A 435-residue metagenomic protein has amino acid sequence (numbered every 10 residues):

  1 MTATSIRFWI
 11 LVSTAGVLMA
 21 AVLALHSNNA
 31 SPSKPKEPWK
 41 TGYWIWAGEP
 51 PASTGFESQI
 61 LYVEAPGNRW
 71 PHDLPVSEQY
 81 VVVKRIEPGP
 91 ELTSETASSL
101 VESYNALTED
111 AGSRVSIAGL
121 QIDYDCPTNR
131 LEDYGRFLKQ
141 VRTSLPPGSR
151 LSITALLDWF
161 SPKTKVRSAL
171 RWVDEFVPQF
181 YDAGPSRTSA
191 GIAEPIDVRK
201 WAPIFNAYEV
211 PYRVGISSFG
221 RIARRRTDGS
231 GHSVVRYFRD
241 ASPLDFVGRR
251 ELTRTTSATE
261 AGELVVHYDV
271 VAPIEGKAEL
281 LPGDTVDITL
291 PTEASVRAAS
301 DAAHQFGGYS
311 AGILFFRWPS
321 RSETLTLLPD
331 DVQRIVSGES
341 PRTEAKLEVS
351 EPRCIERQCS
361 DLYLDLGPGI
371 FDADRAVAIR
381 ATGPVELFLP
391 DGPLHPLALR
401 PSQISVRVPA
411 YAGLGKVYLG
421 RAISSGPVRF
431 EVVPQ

Functional and structural regions predicted by a protein language model:
M1-G16: N-terminal Sec-pathway targeting helices
A20-K36: Membrane-interface motif at the C-terminal end of an N-terminal transmembrane signal
P35-A47, E64-V173: Chitinase-like catalytic core of GlcNAc-active glycosidases
R69-P71, A97-E109, G135-R142, P195-F205 (+2 more regions): Generic structural signal for well-ordered alpha-helices, preferentially at hydrophobic/aromatic core positions
K139-V247: Substrate-binding surface in catalytic domains of secreted glycosidases
F219, T227-P341: Substrate-binding cleft of secreted/luminal carbohydrate-active enzymes
Q358-P368: Short, well-ordered beta-strand segments enriched in hydrophobic/aromatic residues
G367-Q435: C-terminal beta-sandwich/jelly-roll accessory domains of carbohydrate-active enzymes
